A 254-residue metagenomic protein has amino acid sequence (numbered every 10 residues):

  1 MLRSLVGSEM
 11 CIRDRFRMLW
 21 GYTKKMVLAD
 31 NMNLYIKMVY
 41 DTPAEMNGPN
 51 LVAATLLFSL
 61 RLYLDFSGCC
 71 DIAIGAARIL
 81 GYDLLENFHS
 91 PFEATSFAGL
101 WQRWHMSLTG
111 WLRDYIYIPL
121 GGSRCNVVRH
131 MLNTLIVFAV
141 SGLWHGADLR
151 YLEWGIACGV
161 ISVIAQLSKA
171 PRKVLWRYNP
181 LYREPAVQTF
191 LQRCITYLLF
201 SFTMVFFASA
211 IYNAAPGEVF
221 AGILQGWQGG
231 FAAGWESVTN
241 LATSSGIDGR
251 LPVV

Functional and structural regions predicted by a protein language model:
M1-G7: Positively charged, low-complexity/disordered segments
S8-P252: Membrane-embedded transmembrane alpha-helical bundles that form the catalytic cores of multi-pass lipid-modifying
